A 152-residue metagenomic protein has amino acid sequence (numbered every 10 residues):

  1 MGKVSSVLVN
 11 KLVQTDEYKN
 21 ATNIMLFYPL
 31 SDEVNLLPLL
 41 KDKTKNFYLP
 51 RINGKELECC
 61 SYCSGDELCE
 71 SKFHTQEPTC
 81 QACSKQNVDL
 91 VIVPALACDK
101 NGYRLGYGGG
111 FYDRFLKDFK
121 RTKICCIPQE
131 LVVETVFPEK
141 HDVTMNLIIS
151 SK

Functional and structural regions predicted by a protein language model:
M1-S84: N-terminal active-site beta-alpha-beta segment that forms phosphate/nucleotide-binding and substrate-recognition loops
V4, L8, F111-Y112, T144: Internal, well-ordered alpha-helical segments in soluble enzyme and binding-protein domains
I24, V91-I92: Receiver (REC) domain switch-region micro-motif
Y28-L30, R51, A95-L96, I127-E130 (+1 more regions): Short secondary-structure boundary segments
K41, G106-F111: Charged helix-capping and loop-helix junction motifs
G54, C80, L96-D99, G110-F111 (+1 more regions): Short acidic/polar capping segments at secondary-structure boundaries
Q86-V91, K100-Y103, R114-K152: Surface-exposed, charge/polar-rich loops and edge strands
